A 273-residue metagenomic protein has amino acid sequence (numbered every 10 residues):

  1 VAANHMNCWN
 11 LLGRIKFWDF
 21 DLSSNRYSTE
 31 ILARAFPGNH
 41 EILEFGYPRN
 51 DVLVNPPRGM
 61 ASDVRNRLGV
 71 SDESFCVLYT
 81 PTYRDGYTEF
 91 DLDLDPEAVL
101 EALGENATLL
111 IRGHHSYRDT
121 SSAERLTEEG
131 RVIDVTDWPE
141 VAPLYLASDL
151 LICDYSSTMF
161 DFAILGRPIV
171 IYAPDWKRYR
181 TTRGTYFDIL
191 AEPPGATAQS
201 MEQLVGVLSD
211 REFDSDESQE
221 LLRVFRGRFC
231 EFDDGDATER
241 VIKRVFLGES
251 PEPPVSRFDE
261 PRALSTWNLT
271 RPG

Functional and structural regions predicted by a protein language model:
V1-N55: Active-site and donor-binding regions of nucleotide-sugar-utilizing enzymes
R14, A102, P143-L144: Structural alpha-helical scaffold elements that stabilize or flank donor/cofactor-binding regions in carbohydrate
F20, E41, D149-L150, P168: Well-ordered beta-strand positions
S24-Y27, H115, Y155, S200: Helix N-cap/beta->alpha junction signal
G38-N39, E44, L126-E128, S157-C230: Catalytic binding pocket for nucleotide-activated donors in carbohydrate/polymer assembly enzymes
E44-R125, A198-S200, C230-D233, A237-R240 (+1 more regions): Conserved catalytic-core segment of nucleotide-activated headgroup transferases in glycan assembly
H115-F160: Donor nucleotide-activated moiety binding/catalytic core segment of transferases that use nucleotide-activated donors
Q199-G273: C-terminal amphipathic helix plus adjacent low-complexity, charged tail appended to glycosyltransferase catalytic
